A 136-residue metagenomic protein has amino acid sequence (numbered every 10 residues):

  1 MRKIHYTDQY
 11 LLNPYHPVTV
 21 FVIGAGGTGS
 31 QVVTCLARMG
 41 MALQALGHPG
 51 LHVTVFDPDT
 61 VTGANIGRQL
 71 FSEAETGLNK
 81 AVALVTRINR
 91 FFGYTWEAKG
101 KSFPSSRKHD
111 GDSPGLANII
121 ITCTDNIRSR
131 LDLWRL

Functional and structural regions predicted by a protein language model:
M1-L136: Adenine nucleotide-associated cytosolic modules
